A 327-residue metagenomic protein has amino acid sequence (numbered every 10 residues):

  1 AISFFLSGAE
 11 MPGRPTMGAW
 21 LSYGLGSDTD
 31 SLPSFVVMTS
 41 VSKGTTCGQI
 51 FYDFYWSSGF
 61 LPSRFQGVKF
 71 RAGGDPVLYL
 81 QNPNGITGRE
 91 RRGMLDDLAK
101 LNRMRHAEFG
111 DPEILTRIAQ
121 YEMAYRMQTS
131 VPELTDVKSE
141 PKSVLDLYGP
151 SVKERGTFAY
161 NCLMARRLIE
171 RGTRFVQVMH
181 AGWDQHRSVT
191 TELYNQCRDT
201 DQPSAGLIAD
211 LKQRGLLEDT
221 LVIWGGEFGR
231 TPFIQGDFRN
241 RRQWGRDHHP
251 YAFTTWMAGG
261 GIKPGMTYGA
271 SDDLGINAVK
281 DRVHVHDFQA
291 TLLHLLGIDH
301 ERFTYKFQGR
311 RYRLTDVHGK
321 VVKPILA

Functional and structural regions predicted by a protein language model:
A1-A327: Ligand-binding pockets and gating/stacking loops
